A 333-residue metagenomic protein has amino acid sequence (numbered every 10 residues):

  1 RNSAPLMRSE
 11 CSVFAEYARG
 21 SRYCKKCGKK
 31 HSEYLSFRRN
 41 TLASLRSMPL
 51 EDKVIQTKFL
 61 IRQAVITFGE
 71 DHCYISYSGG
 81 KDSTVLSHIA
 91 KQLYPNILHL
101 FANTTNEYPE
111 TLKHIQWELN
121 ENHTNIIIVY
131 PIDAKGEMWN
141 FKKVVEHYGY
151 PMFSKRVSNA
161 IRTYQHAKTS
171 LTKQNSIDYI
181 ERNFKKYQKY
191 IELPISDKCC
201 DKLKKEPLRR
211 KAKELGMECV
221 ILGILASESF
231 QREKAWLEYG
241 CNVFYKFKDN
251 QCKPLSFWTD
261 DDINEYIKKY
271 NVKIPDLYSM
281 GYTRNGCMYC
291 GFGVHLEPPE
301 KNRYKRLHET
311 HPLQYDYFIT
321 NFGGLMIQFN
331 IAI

Functional and structural regions predicted by a protein language model:
R8-C11, C24, C287: Short cysteine-rich clusters marking metal-coordination/redox-active sites
E10, Y34-E265, K269: ATP-dependent adenylation/nucleotidyltransferase module used to activate substrates
V13-F14, C27: Short Cys/His-rich metal-coordination motifs, predominantly Zn2+-binding knuckles/fingers
A15-Y17, H31, V294: Cys/His-rich microdomains that often coordinate metals
E16-G20, S279-Y282: Short linker/helix segments within small regulatory modules
S21-K29: Cysteine-rich micro-motifs
F37-L42, D71, E214, F247-K248 (+1 more regions): ATP/NTP-dependent adenylation/nucleotidyl-transfer catalytic domains that generate, transfer, or process NMP-activated
